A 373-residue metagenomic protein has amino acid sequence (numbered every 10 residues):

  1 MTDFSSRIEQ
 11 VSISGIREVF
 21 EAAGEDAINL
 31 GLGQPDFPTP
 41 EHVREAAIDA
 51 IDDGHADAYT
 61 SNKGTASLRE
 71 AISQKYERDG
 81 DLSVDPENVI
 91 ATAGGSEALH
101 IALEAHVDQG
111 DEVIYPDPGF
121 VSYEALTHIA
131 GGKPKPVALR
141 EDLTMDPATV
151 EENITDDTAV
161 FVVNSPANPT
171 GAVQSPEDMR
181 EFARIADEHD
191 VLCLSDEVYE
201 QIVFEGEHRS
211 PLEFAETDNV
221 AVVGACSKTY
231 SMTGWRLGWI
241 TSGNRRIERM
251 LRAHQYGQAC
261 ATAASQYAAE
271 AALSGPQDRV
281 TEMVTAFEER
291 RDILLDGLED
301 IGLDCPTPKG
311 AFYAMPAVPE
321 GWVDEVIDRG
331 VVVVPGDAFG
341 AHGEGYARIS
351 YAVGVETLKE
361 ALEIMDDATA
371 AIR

Functional and structural regions predicted by a protein language model:
M1-Q10: Conserved PLP-binding active-site segment in aminotransferase class I/II-type PLP enzymes
F4, A23, Q34-H42, A47 (+1 more regions): PLP-dependent class I/II
E9-R17, Q34-D49, Y59-Q74, P166 (+1 more regions): A structural motif shared across PLP-dependent enzymes of the aminotransferase-like
F20: C-terminal catalytic lobe of FAD-dependent flavoproteins
D26-A27: Short acidic (Asp/Glu) and glycine-rich catalytic loops that position anionic groups and cofactors
A50-H55, L273: N-terminal alpha-helical segment of soluble enzymes
H55-A93: Conserved N-terminal alpha-helix of the aminotransferase class I/II PLP-enzyme fold
